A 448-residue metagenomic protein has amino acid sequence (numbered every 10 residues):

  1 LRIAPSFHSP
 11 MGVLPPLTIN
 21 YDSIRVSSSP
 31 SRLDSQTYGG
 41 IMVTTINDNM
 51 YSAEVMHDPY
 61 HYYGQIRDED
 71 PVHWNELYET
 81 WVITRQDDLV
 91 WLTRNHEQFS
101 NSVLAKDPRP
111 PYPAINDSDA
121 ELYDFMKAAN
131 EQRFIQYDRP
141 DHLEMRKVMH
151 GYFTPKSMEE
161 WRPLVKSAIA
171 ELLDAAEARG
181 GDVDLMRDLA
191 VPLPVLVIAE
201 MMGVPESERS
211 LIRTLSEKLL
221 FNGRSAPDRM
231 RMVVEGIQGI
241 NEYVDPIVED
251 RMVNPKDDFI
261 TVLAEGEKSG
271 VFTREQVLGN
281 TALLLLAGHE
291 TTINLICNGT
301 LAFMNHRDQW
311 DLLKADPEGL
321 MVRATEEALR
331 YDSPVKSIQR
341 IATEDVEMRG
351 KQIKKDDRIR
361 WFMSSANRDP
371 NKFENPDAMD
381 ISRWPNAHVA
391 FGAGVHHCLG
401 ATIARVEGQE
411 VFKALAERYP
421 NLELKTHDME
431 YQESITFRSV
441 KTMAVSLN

Functional and structural regions predicted by a protein language model:
S6, G12, T18-I24, S28 (+1 more regions): Cytochrome P450
